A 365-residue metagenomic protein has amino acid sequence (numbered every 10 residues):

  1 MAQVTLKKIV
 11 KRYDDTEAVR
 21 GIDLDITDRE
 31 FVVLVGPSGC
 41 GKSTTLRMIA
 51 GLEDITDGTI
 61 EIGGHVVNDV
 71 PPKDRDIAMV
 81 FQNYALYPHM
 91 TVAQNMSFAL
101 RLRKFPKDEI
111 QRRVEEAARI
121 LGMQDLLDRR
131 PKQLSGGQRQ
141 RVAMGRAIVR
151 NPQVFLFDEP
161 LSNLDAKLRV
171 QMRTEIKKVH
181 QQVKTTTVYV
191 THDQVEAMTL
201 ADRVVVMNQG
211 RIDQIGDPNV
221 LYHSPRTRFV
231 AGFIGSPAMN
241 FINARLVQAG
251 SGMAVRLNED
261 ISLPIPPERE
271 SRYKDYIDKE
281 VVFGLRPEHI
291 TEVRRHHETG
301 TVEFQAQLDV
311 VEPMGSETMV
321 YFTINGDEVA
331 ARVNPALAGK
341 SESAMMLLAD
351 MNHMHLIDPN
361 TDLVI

Functional and structural regions predicted by a protein language model:
I22-V33: Pre-Walker A (P-loop) beta-loop-beta motif of ABC nucleotide-binding domains
V35-P37: The feature captures the beta-strand-to-loop junction immediately N-terminal to the Walker
A50: Helix-to-loop junction immediately C-terminal to a conserved catalytic motif
T56-T59, E109, Q209, M354: Conserved coupling/switch loops of ABC nucleotide-binding domains, chiefly the family-specific signature
G58-V66: Conserved ABC transporter NBD signature motif
P72-F229, F233: ABC ATPase nucleotide-binding domains
G252-D309, E328, A338-I365: Glycine/charge-rich catalytic "coupling/switch" loops of P-loop NTPases
